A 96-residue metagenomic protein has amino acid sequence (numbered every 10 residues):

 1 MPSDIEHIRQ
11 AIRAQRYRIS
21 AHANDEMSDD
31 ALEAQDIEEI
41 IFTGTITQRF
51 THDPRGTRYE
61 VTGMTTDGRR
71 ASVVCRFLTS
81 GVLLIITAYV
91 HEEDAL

Functional and structural regions predicted by a protein language model:
M1-L96: Ribonuclease/tRNase effector modules and their secretory precursors
